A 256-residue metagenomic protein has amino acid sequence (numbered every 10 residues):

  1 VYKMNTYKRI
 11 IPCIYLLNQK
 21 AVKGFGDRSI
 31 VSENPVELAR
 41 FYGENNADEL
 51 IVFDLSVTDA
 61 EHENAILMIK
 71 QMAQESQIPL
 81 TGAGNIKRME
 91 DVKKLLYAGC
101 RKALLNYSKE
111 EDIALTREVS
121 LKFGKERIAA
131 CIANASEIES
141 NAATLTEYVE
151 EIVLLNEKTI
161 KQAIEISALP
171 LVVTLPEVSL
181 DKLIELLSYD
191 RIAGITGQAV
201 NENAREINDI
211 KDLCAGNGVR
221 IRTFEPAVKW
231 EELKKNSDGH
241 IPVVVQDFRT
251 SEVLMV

Functional and structural regions predicted by a protein language model:
Y2-I78, I86-E90, E126-A130, N134-I152: Conserved N-terminal beta1-alpha1 strand-loop-helix module at the mouth
M4, G43, I69-Q74, L96 (+4 more regions): Surface-exposed amphipathic alpha-helices with a cationic face
V36-R40, I66-K70, V92, I113-S120 (+4 more regions): Generic structural signal for well-ordered alpha-helices, preferentially at hydrophobic/aromatic core positions
V52, K94, A98-L115, I152-T159 (+1 more regions): Glycine-rich phosphate-binding active-site loops on the catalytic face of alpha/beta enzymes
N64-L121: Glycine/small-residue-rich loop that forms an oxyanion/phosphate-binding "nest" at active or ligand-binding sites
I66, N106, A133, L171-V178: Glycine-rich phosphate/ribose-binding loops and adjacent secondary-structure elements that form binding surfaces
S76-G99, E137-E147, I160-I195: Catalytic cores of alpha/beta
G124, S136-S140, E147, I184-R191 (+1 more regions): Flexible "arm" and connector segments at domain edges
